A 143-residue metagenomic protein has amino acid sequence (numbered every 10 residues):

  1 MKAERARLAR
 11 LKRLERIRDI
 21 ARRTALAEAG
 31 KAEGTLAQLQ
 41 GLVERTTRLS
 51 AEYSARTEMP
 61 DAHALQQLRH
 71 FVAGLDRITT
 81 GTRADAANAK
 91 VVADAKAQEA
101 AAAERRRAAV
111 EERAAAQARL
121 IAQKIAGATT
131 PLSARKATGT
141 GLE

Functional and structural regions predicted by a protein language model:
M1-E143: Charge-rich amphipathic alpha-helical interaction elements
